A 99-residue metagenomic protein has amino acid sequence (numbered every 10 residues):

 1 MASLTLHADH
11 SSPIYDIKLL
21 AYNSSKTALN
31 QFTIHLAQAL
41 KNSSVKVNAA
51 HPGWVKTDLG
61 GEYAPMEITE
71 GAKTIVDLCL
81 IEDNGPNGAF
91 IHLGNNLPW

Functional and structural regions predicted by a protein language model:
M1-K41: Catalytic loop of short-chain dehydrogenase/reductase
A2-L6, K46-H51: Structural signature of the Rossmann-like NAD(P)-dependent dehydrogenase/reductase core
S3, V55, N95-L97: Short, internal active-site loops enriched in acidic
S11-I14, G53, E70: Generic, low-specificity signal for short hydrophobic/alpha-helical stretches with a mild N-terminal bias, encompassing
Y15-L19, D58, I75: A general structural-boundary detector
T27, N42, A49-A50, G61-W99: C-terminal helical subdomain
P52-D58: Short, flexible catalytic-loop segment of classical short-chain dehydrogenase/reductase
